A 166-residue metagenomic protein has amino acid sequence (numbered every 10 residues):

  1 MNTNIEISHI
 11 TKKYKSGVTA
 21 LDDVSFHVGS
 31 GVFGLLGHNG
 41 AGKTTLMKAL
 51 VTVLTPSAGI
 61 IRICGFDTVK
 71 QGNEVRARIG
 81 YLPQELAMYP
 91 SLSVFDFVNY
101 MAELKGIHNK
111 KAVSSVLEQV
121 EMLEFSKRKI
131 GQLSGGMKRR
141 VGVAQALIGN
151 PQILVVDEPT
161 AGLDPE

Functional and structural regions predicted by a protein language model:
N2-I5, K12-E166: ABC transporter nucleotide-binding domains
